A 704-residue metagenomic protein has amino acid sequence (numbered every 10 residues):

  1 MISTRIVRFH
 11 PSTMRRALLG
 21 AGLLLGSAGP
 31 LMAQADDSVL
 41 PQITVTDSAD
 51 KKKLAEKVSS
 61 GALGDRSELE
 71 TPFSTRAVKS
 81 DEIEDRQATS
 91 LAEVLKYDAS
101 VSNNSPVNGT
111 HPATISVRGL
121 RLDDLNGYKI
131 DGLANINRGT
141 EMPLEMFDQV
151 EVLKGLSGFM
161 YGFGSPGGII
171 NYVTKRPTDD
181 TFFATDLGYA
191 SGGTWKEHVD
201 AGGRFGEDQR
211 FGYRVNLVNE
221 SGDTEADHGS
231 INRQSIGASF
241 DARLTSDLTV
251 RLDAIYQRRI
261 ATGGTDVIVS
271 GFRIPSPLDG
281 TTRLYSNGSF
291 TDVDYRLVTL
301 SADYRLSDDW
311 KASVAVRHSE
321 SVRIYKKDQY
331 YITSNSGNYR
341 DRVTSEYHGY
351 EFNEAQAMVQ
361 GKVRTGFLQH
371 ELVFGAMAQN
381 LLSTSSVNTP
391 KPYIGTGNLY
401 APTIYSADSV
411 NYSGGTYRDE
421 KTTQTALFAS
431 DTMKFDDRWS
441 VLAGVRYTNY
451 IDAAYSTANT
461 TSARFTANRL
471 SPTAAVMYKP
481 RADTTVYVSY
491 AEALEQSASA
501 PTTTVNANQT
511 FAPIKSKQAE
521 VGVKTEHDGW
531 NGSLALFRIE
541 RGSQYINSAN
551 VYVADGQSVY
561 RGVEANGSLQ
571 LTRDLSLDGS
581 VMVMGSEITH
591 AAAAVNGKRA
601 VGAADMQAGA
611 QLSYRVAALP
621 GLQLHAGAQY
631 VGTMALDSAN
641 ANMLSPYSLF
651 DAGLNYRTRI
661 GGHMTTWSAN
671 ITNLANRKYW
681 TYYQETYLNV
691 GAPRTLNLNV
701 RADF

Functional and structural regions predicted by a protein language model:
I6, Q34, L372, A519 (+1 more regions): Conserved C-terminal beta-signal and adjacent last beta-strands/turns of outer-membrane beta-barrel proteins
L54-E68, P72-T75, S80, A92-L133 (+1 more regions): Extracytoplasmic beta-strand/coil segments of soluble accessory domains associated with Gram-negative outer-membrane
L133-L156, V173-T174: Short acidic/polar hinge/loop motifs at secondary-structure boundaries that mediate gating or recognition
E145-D148, F159-I236, L244-L248, R296 (+1 more regions): Outer-membrane beta-barrel translocator/receptor signature
D241-R243, Y350, Q369-V373, M377-L381 (+3 more regions): Structural signature of Gram-negative outer-membrane beta-barrels, strongest in the C-terminal barrel of TonB-dependent
I260-I274, N380-S385, I451, R464 (+6 more regions): Surface-exposed extracellular loop regions of Gram-negative outer-membrane beta-barrel proteins, predominantly
S301-R317, S321-K327, V486-Y487, A512-Q570 (+3 more regions): Membrane-embedded beta-barrel scaffold of Gram-negative outer-membrane proteins
L536-E540, A554-S638, A675-K678, R701: Gram-negative outer-membrane beta-barrel transporters
